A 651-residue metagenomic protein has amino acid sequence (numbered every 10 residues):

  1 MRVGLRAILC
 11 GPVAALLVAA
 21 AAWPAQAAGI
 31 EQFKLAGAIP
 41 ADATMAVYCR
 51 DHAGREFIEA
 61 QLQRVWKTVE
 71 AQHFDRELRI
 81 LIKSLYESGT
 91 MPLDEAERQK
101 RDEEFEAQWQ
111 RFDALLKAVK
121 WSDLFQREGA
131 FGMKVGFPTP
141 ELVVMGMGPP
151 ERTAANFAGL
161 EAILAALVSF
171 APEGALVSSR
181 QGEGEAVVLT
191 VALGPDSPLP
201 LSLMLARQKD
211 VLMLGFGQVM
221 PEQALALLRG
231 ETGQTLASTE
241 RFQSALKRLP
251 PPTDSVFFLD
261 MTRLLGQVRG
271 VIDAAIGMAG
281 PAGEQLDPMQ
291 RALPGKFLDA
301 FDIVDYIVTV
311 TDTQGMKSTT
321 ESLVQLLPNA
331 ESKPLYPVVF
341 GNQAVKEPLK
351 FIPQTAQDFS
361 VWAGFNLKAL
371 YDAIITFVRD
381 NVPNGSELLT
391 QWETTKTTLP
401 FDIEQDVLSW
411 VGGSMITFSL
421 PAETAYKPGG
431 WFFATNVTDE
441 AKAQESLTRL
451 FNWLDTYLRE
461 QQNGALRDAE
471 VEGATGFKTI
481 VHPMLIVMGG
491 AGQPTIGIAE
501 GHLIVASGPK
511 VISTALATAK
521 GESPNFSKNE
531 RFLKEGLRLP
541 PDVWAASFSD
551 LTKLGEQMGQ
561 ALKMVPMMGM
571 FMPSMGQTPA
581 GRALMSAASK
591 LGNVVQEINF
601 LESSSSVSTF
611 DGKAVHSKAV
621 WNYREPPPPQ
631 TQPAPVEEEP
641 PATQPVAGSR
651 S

Functional and structural regions predicted by a protein language model:
M1-V13: Bacterial N-terminal signal peptides that target proteins for export
C10-A22: Bacterial N-terminal signal peptides
A27-L142, G146-A192, D196, L246-I303 (+7 more regions): Structural boundary/hinge residues at secondary-structure and domain interfaces
E31, A36, D312-Q314, H482-G490 (+3 more regions): Extended terminal
L35, A130-V135, P200-K209, M415-T424 (+2 more regions): Short, surface-exposed beta-strand/loop micro-motifs that present aromatic residues
G182-T190, D305-V308, E472-P483: Short, hydrophobic/aromatic-rich segments at coil-to-beta transitions
S197-A279, M488-Q577: A conserved glycine-rich beta-strand in the N-terminal activation segment of trypsin-fold
N366, T435-L447, V505: C-terminal substrate/ligand-recognition segments
